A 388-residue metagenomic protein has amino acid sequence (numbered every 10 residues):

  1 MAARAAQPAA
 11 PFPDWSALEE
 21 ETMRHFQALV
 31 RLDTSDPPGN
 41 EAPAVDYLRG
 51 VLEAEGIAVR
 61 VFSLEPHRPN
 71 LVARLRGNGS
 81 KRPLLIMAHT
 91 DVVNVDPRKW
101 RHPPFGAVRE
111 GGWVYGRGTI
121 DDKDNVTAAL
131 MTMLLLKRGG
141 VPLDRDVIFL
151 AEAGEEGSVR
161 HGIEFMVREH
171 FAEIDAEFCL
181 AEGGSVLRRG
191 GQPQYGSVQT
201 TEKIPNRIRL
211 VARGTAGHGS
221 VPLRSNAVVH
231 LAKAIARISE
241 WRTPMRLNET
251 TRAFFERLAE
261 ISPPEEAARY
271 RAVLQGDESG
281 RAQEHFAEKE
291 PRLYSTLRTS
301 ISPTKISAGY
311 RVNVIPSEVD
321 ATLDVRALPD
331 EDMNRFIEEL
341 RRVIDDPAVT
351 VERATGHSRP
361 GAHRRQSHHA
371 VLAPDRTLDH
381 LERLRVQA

Functional and structural regions predicted by a protein language model:
Q7-T119, V126, L136-R145, L323: Acidic/His- and Gly-rich active-site-bordering loop/insert found across diverse amide/peptide-bond hydrolases
M23-T34, V211-G214, E352-R359: Acidic/histidine-rich, surface-exposed loop or edge segments in extracytoplasmic proteins
R68, K81, H102, D144 (+5 more regions): Short, solvent-exposed loop/turn segments at the edges of secondary structure
W113-V114, I120-S197: Acidic/histidine-rich catalytic neighborhood of metal-dependent amide-processing enzymes
F171, G184-P193, V198-P205, G219-K305 (+2 more regions): Acidic-enriched catalytic cores of C-N bond-cleaving enzymes acting on peptides and small amides
E352-Q366, Q387-A388: A short beta-alpha structural unit
G361-D379: Short, low-order "capping/linker" segments at domain edges
D379-A388: Zn-dependent metallopeptidase/amidohydrolase metal-coordination segment
